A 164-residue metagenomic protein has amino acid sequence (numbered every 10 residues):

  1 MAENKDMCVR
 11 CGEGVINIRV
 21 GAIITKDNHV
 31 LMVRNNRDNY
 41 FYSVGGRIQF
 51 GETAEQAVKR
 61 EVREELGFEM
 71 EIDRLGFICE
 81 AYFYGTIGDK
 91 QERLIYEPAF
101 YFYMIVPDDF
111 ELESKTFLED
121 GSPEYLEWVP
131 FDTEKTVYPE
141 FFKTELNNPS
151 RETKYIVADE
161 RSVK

Functional and structural regions predicted by a protein language model:
M1-G21, D27, Q91-E92: Acidic, metal-coordinating catalytic segment for phosphate/diphosphate chemistry, firing primarily on the Nudix
G14-I16, K90-P98, L118-P123: A generic structural micro-feature
I24-T25, M32, M104, W128: Conserved hydrophobic "DFG−1" position in protein kinase catalytic cores
H29-E65: Conserved Nudix-box catalytic region and its N-terminal flanking loop in Nudix hydrolases and closely related
E69-I78: A short coil-to-beta-strand element that immediately follows conserved catalytic motifs
F83-E113: Active-site-adjacent beta-strand/loop module that shapes the phosphate/pyrophosphate-binding cleft
Y103, K115-S150: NUDIX/MutT-family hydrolases
N147-K164: Acidic/histidine-enriched, glycine/proline-rich intrinsically disordered or flexible terminal extensions
